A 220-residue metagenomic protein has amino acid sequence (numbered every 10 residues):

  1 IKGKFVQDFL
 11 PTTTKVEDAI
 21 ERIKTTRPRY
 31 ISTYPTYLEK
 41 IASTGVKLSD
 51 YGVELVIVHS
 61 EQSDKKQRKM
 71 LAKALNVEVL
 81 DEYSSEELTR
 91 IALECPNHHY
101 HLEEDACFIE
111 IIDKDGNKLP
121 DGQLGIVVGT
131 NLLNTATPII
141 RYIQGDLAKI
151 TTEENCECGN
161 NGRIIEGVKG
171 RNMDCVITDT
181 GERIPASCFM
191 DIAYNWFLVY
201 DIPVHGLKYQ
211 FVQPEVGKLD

Functional and structural regions predicted by a protein language model:
K2-D220: Active-site glycine/GP-rich loop and adjacent strand/helix microenvironment that borders small-molecule binding pockets
